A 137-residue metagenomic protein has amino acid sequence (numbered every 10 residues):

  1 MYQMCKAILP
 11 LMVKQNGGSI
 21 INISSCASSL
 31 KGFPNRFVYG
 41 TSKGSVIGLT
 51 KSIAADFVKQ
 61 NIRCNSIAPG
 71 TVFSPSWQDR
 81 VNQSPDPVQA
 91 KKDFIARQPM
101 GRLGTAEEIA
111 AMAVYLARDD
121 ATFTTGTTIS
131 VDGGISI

Functional and structural regions predicted by a protein language model:
M1-Q15, A54-A55, K59, V114 (+1 more regions): Amphipathic alpha-helical dimer-interface segment in Rossmann-like NAD(P)H-dependent oxidoreductases
Y2, R102-V131, S136: C-terminal substrate-recognition "lid" of short-chain dehydrogenase/reductases
C5, S42, T50: Active-site helix of classical SDR
S25: Residue(s) in the substrate-gating loop at a strand-loop-helix junction that position the organic substrate next
L30-F37, K59, G101, D119: Active-site loop immediately N-terminal to the catalytic Tyr-X3-Lys motif of short-chain dehydrogenase/reductase
K31-G40, S52, R80: Active-site loop-to-helix junction immediately N-terminal to the catalytic Tyr of the SDR YXXXK motif in Rossmann-fold
V58, R63, T124-G126: Short, small/polar-rich loop/turn modules that mediate ligand/substrate recognition or access, typified
P69-D79, R118: Short, flexible catalytic-loop segment of classical short-chain dehydrogenase/reductase
